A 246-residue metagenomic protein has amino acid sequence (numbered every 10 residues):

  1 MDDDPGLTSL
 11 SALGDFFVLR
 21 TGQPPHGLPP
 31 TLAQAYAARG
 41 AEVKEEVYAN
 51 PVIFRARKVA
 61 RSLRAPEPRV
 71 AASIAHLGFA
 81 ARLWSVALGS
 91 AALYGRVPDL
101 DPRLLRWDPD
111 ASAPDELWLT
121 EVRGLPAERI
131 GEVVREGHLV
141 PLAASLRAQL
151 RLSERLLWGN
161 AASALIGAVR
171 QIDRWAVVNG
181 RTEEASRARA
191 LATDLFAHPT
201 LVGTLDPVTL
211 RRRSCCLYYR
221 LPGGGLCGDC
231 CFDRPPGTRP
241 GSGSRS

Functional and structural regions predicted by a protein language model:
M1-V70: Generic N-terminal leader/targeting and pre-domain segments
D15-F16, G78, L195, C231: Intrinsic disorder/low-structure terminal segments
G22-Q23, S90, A113, G124 (+2 more regions): A generic structural signal for solvent-exposed, polar alpha-helical segments
R39-P207: Hydrophobic, aromatic-lined core segments that form the binding pocket/scaffold for planar heteroaromatic ligands
R174-S246: Cys/His-clustered metal-coordination modules, chiefly Zn-binding fingers
